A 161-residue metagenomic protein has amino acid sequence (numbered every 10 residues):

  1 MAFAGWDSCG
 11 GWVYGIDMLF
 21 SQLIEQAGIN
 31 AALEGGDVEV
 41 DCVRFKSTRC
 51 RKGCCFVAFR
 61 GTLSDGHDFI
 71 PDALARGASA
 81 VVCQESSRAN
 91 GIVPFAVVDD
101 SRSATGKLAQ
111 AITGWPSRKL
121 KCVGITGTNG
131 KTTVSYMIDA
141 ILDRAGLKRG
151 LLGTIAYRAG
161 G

Functional and structural regions predicted by a protein language model:
A2-W6, V13-K107: N-terminal leader/targeting and accessory segments in enzymes
D7-G10, T132: Generic alpha-helical structural signal
C9-G11, A80, I112, P116: Hydrophobic alpha-helical elements and their junctions with loops/disorder across both membrane and soluble proteins
I24-A27, A104-G161: Phosphate-binding loop of NTP-binding sites
